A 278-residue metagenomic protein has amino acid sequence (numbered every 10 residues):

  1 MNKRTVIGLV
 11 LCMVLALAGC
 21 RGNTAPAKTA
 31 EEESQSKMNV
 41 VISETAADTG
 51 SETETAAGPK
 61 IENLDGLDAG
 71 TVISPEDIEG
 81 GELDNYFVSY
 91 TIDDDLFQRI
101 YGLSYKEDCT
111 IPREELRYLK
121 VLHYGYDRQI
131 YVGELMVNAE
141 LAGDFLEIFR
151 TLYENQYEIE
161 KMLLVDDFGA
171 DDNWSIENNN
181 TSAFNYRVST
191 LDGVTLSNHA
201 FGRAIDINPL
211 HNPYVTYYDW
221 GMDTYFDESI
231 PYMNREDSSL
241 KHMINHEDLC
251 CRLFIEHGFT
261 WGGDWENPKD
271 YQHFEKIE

Functional and structural regions predicted by a protein language model:
M1-L9: Positively charged n-region of N-terminal signal peptides that target proteins for export
L9-L15: Hydrophobic helical h-region of N-terminal Sec-dependent signal peptides in bacterial secretory/periplasmic proteins
L17-G19: C-terminal motif of bacterial Sec signal peptides marking the signal peptidase cleavage site
G22-G102: N-terminal, intrinsically disordered, polar/charged segments of Gram-positive cell-envelope systems that serve as
P59-L67, L191-L196, F201-E278: Catalytic cores and adjacent binding grooves of peptidoglycan-active enzymes
I111-I176: Active-site acidic/histidine clusters and adjacent loop/turn architecture that either coordinate catalytic ions
Y126-Q129, E158, D166-A170, A183 (+3 more regions): Solvent-exposed loop/turn segments at secondary-structure junctions within structured extracellular/periplasmic domains
E160-M162, D166-L196, L253-G262: Conserved short secondary-structure elements within globular domains
